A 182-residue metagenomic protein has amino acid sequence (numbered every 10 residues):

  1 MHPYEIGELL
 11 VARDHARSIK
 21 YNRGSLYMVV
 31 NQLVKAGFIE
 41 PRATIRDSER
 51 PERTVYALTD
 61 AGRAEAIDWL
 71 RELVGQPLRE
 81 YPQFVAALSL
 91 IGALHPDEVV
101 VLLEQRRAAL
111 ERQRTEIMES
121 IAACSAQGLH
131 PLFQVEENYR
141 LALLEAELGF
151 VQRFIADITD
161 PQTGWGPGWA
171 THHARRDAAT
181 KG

Functional and structural regions predicted by a protein language model:
M1-R79: Basic helix-turn-helix/winged-helix DNA-binding cores and closely related short helical interaction motifs
I67-T115: Amphipathic alpha-helical dimerization/coiled-coil segments that flank or bridge DNA-binding/regulatory modules
P96, L103, H130-F133, E137 (+1 more regions): Amphipathic alpha-helical coiled-coil segments and their boundaries
L103, L110-C124, L144, V151: Non-transmembrane amphipathic alpha-helical segments
M118-Y139: Acidic interhelical loop/turn segments
Q134-E137, L143-D157: Amphipathic C-terminal alpha-helical segment
D157-H172: Long amphipathic alpha-helical coiled-coil segments
W169-G182: Actinobacteria-biased recognition of intrinsically disordered, low-complexity terminal regions
